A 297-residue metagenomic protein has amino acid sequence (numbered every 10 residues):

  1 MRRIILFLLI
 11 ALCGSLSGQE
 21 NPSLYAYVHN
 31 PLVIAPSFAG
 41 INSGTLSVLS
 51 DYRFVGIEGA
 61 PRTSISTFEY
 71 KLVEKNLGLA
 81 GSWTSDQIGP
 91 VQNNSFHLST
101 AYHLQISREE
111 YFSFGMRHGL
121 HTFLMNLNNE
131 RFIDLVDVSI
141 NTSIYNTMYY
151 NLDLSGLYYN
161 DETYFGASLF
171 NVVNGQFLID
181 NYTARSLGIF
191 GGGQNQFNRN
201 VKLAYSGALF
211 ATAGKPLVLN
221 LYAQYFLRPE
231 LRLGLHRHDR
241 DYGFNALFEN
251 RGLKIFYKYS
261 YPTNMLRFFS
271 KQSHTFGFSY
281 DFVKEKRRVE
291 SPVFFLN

Functional and structural regions predicted by a protein language model:
M1-I4, I106-R108: Positively charged n-region of N-terminal signal peptides that target proteins for export
R2-I5, E20-P22: Short, basic/polar N-terminal leader/transit segment immediately after the initiator methionine
R3-C13: Sec-dependent N-terminal signal peptides
Q19-N297: Subset of outer-membrane beta-barrel
